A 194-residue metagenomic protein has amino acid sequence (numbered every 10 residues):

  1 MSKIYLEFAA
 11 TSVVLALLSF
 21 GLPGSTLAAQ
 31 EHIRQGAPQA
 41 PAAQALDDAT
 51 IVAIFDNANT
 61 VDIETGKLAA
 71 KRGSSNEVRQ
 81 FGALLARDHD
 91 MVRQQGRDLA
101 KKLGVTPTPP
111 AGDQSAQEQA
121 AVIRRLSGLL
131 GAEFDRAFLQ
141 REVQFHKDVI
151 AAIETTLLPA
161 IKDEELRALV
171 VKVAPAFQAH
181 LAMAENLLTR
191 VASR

Functional and structural regions predicted by a protein language model:
S2-F8, G21-R194: His/Met- and acidic-residue-enriched segments that coordinate or traffic transition-metal cofactors and support
A10-L15: Hydrophobic helical h-region of N-terminal Sec-dependent signal peptides in bacterial secretory/periplasmic proteins
